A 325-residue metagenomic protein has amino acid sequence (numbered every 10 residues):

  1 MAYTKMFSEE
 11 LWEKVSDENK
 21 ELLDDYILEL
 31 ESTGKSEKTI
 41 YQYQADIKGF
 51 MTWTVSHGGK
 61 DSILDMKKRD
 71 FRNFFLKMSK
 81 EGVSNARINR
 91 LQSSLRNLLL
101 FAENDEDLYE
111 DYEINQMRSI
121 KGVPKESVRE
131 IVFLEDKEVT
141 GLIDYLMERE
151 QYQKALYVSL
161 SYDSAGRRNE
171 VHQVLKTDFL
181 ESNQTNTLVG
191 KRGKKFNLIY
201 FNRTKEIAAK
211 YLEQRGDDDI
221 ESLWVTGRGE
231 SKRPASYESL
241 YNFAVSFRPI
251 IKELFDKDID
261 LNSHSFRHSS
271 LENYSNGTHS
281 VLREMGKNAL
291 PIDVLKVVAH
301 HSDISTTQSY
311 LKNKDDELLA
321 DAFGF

Functional and structural regions predicted by a protein language model:
M6-E10, D24-R129: N-terminal core-binding DNA-recognition domain of tyrosine recombinases/integrases
V123-G141, R192-R203, D217-E221: DNA breakage-rejoining catalytic core of tyrosine-based enzymes
D136-R168: Basic, Lys/Arg- and aromatic-enriched nucleic-acid-binding interface segment
S164, N169, Q173-I207: Conserved tyrosine-mediated DNA breakage-rejoining catalytic core shared by Y-recombinases
Q173-F179, M285-S302, Y310-N313: A short, basic/aromatic helix-end/turn motif that makes direct DNA contacts
K191-R192, A299-F325: Catalytic-site neighborhood detector that most strongly recognizes the C-terminal catalytic loop/helix of tyrosine
N202-D258, S270, G277: Active-site/catalytic core of tyrosine-dependent DNA strand-transfer enzymes
A244-V297, D316: Short, basic (Lys/Arg/His-rich) helix/loop patches that form interaction surfaces in the mid-to-C-terminal regions
